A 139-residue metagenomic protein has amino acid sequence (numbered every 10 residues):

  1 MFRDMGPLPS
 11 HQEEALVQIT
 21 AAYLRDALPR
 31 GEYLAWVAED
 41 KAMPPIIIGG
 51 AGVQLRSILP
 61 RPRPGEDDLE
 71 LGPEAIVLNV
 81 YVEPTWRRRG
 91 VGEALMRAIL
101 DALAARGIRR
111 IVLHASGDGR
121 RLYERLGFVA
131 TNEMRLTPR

Functional and structural regions predicted by a protein language model:
M1-H11: Helix-loop element at the rim of GNAT/NAT acetyltransferase active sites that forms part of the acceptor-substrate
Q12-K41, I58: Active-site rim helix/loop that mediates acceptor-substrate recognition in acyltransferases
M43-N79, R87: Conserved acyl-donor/pantetheine-binding loop and adjacent beta-alpha core of acyl/acetyltransferases and related
I58-P64, V112-D118, E124, V129-R139: Conserved catalytic-core motifs of GNAT/GCN5-like acyltransferases
W86, G90-A98: Conserved acetyl-CoA pyrophosphate-binding loop and the N-cap/start of the following alpha-helix in GNAT-like
M96, L103-A115: Conserved GNAT acetyl-CoA-binding A-motif
